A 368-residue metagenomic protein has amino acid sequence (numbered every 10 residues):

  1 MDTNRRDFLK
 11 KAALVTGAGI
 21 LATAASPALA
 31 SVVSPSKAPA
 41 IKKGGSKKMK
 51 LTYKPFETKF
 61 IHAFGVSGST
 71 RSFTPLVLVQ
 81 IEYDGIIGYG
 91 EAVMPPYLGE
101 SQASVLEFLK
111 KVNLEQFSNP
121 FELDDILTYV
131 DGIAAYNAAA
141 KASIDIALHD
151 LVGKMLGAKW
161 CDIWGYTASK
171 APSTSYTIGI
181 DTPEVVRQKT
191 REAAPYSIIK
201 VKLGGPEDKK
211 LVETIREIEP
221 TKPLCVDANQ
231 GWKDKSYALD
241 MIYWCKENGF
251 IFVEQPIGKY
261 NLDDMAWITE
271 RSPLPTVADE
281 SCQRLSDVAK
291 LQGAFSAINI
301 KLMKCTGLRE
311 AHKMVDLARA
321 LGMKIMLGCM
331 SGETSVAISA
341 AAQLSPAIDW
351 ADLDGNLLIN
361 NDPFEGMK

Functional and structural regions predicted by a protein language model:
M1-T16: N-terminal secretory signal peptides and thylakoid transit peptides that target proteins across membranes
T23-I61, E82: C-terminal segment of N-terminal export signals and the immediately downstream linker at the start of the mature
G44-K59, R71, L76, D84 (+2 more regions): Flexible C-terminal active-site loop/helix
G45-Y53, E82, I87-M155: Metal- or metallocofactor-binding catalytic centers and their adjacent structured scaffolds across diverse enzyme
V79, G85, I144, G157 (+4 more regions): Conserved, mostly hydrophobic/aromatic
W160-S272: Metal-dependent enolase-superfamily TIM-barrel catalytic cores that perform enediolate-based chemistry
V185-R187, L211, K235-Y237, L285-A289 (+3 more regions): Short, charged, surface-exposed secondary-structure boundary motifs
N261-M265, R271, P275-V277, S281-D354: Catalytic alpha/beta core domains of metabolic enzymes, predominantly
